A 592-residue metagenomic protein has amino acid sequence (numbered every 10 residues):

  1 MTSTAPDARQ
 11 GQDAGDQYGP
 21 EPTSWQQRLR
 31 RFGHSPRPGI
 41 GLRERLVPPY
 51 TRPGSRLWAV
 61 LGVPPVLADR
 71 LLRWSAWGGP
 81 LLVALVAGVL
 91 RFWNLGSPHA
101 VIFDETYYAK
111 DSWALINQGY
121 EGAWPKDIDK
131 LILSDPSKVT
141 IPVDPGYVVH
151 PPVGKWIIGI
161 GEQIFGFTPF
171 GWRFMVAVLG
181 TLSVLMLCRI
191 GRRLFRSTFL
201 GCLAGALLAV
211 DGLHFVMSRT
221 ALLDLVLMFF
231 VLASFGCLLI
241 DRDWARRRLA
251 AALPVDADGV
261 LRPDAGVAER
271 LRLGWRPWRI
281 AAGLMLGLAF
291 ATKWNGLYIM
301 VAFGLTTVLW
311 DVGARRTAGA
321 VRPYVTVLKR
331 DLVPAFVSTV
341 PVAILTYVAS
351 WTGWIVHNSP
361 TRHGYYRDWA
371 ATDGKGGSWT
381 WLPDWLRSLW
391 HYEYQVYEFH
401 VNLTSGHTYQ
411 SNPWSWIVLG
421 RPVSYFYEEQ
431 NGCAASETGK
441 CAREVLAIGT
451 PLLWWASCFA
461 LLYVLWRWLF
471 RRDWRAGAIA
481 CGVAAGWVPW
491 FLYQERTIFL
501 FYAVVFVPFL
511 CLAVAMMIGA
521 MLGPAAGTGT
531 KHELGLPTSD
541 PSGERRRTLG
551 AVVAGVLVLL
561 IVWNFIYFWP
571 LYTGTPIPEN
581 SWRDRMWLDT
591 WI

Functional and structural regions predicted by a protein language model:
M1-L90, R330-A343, R547-G555: Start-transfer (signal-anchor) and selected internal transmembrane alpha helices of multi-pass inner/ER membrane
T2-D13, R270-A281, D311-V312, R322 (+2 more regions): Transmembrane helical bundles and short interhelical boundary loops of multi-pass, membrane-embedded
L82-V83, L182, L187-V210, F229 (+3 more regions): Transmembrane-helix signature of polytopic, membrane-embedded enzymes that assemble or transfer cell-envelope glycans
A87, A204-A209, L286, F290: Short helix- or helix-capping micro-motifs that position conserved polar/aromatic residues at function-defining sites
N94-L133, P334-A335, A343-L419, I577-M586: Aromatic-rich transmembrane-lumenal/periplasmic boundary elements in polytopic membrane proteins
V101-I102, V176, V216-V226, T292-N295: Short acidic/glycine- and proline-prone juxtamembrane loop motifs at membrane-interface regions of multi-pass membrane
F174-F195, A233, A460-V464: Transmembrane-helix motifs of polytopic, lipid-linked glycan transferases
M186, V226-R270, M285-L286, W310 (+1 more regions): Specific aromatic-rich, kink-prone transmembrane helix
